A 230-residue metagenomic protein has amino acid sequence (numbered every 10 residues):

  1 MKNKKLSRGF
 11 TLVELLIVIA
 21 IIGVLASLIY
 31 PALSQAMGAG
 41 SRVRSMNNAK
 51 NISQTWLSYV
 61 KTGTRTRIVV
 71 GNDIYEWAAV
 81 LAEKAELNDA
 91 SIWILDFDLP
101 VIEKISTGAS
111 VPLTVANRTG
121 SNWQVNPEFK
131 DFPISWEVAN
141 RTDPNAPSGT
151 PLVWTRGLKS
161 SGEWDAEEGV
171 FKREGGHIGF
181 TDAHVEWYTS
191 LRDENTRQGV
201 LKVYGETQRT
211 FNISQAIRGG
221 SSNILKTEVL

Functional and structural regions predicted by a protein language model:
K2, L6-M37: N-terminal single-pass transmembrane signal-anchor helix
S27, P31-V80, D89, V229: Conserved hydrophobic/amphipathic alpha-helical signal-anchor segments
S53, V69, I92-D96, L152-V153 (+2 more regions): Structural recognition of the beta-strand scaffold that forms the well-ordered cores of secreted hydrolase catalytic
V60-K61, R67-V70, E76-A78, P100-T107 (+3 more regions): Short catalytic/ligand-binding loop motif for oxyanion handling, primarily in non-cytosolic enzymes, centered on
I74-V80, W123-D143, W154-K159, W164-A166 (+1 more regions): A Trp-anchored, charged/polar loop motif used as the substrate-binding/catalytic surface of acyl/ester-handling
A90-S161: Acidic, glycine-rich loop-and-strand cores that form catalytic or ligand-binding grooves in diverse globular domains
L158-L230: C-terminal accessory segments of extracellular proteins
